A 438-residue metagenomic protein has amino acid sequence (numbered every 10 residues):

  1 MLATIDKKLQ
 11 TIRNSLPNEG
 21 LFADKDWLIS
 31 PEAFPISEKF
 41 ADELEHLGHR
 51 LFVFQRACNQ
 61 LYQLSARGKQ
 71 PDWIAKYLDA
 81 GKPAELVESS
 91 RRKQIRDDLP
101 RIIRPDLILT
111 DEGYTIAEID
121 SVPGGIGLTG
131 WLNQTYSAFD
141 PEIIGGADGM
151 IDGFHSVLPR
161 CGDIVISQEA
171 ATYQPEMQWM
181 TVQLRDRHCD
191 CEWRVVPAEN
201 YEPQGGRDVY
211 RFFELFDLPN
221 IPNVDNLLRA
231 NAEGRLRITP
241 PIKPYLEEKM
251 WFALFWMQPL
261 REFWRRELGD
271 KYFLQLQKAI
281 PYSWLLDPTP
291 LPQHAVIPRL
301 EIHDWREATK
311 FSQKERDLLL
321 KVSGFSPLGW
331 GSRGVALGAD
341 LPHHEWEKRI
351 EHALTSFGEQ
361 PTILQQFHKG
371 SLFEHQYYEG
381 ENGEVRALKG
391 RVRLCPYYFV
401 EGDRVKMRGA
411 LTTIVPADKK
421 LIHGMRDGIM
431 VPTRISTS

Functional and structural regions predicted by a protein language model:
M1-S438: Preference for protein termini
